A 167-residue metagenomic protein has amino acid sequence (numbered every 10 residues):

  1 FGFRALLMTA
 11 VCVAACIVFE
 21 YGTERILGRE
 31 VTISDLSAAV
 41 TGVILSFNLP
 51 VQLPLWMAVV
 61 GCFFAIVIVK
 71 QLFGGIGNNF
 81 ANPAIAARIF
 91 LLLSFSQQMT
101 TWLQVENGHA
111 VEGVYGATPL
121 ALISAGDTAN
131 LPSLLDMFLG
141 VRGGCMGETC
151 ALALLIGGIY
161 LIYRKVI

Functional and structural regions predicted by a protein language model:
F1-L7, L49-A58, E148, R164-I167: Transmembrane helix interruption/hinge and helix-loop junction motifs
F1-V13, I17, E24: N-terminal signal-anchor module of multipass membrane proteins
F3-M8, E30-S34, L53, M57 (+2 more regions): Juxtamembrane/transmembrane-helix boundary motifs in multi-pass membrane proteins
V11-A14, V60, G147-L161: Hydrophobic alpha-helical transmembrane segments
I17-E30, I66-G77, I156-K165: C-terminal ends of transmembrane helices
E24-S34, Q52-L53, F138-G147, Y163-I167: Short, amphipathic, aromatic/basic-enriched membrane-interface segments that mark the entry/exit of transmembrane
I33, S37-A39, V43-G113: Membrane-interface helix-loop-helix junctions at boundaries between adjacent transmembrane segments
G77-L155: Long hydrophobic alpha-helical segments that form multi-pass transmembrane helix bundles in integral membrane proteins
